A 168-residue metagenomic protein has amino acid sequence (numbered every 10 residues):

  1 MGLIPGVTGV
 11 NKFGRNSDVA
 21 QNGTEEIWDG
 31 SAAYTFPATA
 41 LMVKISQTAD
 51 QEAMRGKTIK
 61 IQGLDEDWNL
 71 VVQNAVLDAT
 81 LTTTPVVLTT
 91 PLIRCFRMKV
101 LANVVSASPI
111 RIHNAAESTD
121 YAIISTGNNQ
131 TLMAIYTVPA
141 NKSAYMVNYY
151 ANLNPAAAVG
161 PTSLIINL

Functional and structural regions predicted by a protein language model:
I4-G14, G23-Q51, T89-R111, A122-L168: Beta-rich globular "head" domains
Q21-T24, G56: Glycine-centered loop/turn motifs
S46-F96: Extended, beta-strand-rich, solvent-exposed assembly scaffolds of outer structural proteins
E117-D120: Glycine/proline-rich low-complexity spacer/linker segments in large multi-domain proteins
